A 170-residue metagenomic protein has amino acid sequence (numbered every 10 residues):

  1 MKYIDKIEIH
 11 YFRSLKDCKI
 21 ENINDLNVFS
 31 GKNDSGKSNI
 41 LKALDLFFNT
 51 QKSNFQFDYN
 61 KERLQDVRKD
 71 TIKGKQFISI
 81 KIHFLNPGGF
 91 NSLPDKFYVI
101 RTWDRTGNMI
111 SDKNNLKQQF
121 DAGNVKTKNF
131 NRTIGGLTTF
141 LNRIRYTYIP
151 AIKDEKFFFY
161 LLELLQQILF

Functional and structural regions predicted by a protein language model:
M1, I7-I9, I20, D25-N27 (+3 more regions): A short linear-motif detector with a strong N-terminal bias
M1-N49: Pre-Walker A-like glycine/lysine-rich segment at the N-terminus of P-loop NTPase domains
Y11, D70-I72, T138-T139: Short secondary-structure boundary/capping segments within folded domains
D17, K61, D66, A151-D154: Generic structural "secondary-structure junction" signal
F29-G31, A43, Q51-K52, R63-L64 (+2 more regions): Short, surface-exposed linear patches
K32, K52-Q56, L161: Short linear functional motifs in flexible/disordered or boundary regions
K42-D95: Conserved P-loop NTP-binding catalytic core
S79, P87-F170: Electropositive, glycine-dotted interaction segments that contact anionic polymers or phosphate-rich ligands
